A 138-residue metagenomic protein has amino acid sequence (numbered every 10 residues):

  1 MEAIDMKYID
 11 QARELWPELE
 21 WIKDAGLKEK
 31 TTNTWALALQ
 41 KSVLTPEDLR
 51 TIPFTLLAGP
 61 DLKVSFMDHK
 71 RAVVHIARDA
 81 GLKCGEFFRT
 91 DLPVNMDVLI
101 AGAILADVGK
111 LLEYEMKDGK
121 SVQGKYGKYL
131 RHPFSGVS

Functional and structural regions predicted by a protein language model:
M1-Q123: Acidic/His-rich, divalent-metal-binding segments that scaffold phosphate/diphosphate chemistry
K120-S138: Divalent-cation-assisted or electrostatically stabilized phosphate/pyrophosphate-binding catalytic cores
